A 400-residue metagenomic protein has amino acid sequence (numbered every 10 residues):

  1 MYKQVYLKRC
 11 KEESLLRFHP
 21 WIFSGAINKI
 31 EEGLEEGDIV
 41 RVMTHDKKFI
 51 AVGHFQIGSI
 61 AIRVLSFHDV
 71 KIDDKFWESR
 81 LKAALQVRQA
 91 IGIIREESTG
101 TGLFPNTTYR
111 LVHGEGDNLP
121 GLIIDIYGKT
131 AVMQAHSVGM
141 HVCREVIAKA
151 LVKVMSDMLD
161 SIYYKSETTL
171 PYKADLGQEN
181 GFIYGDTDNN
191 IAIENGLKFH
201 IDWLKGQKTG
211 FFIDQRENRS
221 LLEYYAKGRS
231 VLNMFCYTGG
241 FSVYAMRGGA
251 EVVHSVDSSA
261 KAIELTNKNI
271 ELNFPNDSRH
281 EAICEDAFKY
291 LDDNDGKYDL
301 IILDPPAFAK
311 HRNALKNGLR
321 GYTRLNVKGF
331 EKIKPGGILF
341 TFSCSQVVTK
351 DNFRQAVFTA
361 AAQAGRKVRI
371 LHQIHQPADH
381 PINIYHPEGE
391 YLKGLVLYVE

Functional and structural regions predicted by a protein language model:
M1-I126: Non-catalytic accessory regions of SAM-dependent methyltransferases
V112-D125, H141-F212, S220: Non-catalytic substrate-recognition/targeting regions of SAM-dependent transferases
G228-Y237: Conserved class I S-adenosyl-L-methionine
T238-A250: Conserved SAM-binding loop of SAM-dependent methyltransferases across substrates and taxa, primarily the Class I
V252-D257: Conserved SAM-binding motif I beta-strand of class I
K261-I302: S-adenosyl-L-methionine
Y298-K328: Mobile active-site "lid"/loop adjacent to the S-adenosyl-L-methionine
I338-E400: C-terminal catalytic and target-recognition region of SAM-dependent MTase-like enzymes, primarily methyltransferases
